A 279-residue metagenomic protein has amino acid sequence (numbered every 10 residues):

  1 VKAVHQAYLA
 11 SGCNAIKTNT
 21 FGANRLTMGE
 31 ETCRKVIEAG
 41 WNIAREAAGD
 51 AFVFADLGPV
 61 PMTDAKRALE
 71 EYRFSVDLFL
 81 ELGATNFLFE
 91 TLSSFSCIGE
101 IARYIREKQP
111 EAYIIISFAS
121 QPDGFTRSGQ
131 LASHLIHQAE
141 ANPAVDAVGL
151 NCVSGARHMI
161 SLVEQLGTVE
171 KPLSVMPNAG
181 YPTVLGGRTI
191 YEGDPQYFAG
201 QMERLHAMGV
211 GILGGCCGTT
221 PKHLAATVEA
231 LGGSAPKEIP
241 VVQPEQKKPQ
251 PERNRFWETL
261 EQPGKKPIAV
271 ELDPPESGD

Functional and structural regions predicted by a protein language model:
V1-D279: Domain-level signal for soluble alpha/beta catalytic cores
